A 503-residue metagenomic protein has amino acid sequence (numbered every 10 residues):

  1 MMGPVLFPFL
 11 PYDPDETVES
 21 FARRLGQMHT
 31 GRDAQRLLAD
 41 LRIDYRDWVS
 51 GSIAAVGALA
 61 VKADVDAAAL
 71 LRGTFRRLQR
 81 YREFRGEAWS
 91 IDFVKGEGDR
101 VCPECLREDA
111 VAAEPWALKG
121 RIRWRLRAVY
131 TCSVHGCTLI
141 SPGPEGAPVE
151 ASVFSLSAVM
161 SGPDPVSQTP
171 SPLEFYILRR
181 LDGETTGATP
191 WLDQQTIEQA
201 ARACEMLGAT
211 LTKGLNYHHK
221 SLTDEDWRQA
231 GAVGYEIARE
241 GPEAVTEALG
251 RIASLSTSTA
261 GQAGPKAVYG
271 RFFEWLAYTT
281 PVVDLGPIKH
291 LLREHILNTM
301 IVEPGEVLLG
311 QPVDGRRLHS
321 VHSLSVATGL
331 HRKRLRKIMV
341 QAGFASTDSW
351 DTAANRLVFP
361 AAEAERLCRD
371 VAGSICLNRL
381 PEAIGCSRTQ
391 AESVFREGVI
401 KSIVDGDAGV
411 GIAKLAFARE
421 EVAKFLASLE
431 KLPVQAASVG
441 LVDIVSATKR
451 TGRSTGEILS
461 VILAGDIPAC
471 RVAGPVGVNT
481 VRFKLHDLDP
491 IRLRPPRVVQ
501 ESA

Functional and structural regions predicted by a protein language model:
M1-A503: Intrinsically disordered, low-complexity regulatory/linker segments
